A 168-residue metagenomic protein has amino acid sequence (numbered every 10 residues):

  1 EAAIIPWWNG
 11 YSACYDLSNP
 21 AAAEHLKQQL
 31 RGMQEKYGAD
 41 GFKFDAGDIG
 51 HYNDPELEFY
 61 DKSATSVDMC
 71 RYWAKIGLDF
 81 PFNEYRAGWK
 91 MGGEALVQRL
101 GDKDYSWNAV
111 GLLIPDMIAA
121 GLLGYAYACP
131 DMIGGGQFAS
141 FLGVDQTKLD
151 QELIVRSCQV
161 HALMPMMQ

Functional and structural regions predicted by a protein language model:
E1-Q168: Aromatic- and carboxylate-enriched substrate-binding clefts and catalytic-loop regions of carbohydrate-active enzymes
